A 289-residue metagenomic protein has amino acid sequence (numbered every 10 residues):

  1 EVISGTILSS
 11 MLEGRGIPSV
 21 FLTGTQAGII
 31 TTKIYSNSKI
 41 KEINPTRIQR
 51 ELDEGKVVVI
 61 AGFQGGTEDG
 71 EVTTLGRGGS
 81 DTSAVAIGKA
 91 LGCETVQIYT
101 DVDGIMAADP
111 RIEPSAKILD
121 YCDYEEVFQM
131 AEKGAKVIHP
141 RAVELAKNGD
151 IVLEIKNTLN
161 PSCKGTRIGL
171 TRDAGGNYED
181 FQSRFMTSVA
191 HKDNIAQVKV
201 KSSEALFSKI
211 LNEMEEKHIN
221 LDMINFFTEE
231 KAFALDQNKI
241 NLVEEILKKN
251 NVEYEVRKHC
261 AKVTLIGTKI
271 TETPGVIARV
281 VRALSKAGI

Functional and structural regions predicted by a protein language model:
E1-V143: Nucleotide/pyrophosphate-binding catalytic subdomain
P18-V20, Q49-R50, K56-V59, T73 (+10 more regions): Structural motif
I29, G66-E68, I105-M106, S162-K164 (+2 more regions): Flexible loop/turn segments at secondary-structure boundaries
I60-A61, E132-K133, I138-K192: Phosphate/diphosphate-binding glycine-rich loops and adjacent basic-rich segments that engage nucleotide
T166-I289: A conserved regulatory-domain signal marking ACT and ACT-like small-molecule sensing domains and adjacent regulatory
